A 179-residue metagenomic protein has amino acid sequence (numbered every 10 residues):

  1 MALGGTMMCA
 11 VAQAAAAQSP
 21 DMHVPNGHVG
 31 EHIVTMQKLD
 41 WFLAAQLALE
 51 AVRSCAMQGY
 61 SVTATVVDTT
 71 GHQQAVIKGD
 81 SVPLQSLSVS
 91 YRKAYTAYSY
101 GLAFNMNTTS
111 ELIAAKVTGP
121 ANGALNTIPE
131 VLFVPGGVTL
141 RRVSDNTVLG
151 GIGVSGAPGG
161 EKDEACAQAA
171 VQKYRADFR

Functional and structural regions predicted by a protein language model:
M1-A10: Bacterial N-terminal signal peptides
A16-R179: Flexible, solvent-exposed loop/hinge segments and secondary-structure transition points
